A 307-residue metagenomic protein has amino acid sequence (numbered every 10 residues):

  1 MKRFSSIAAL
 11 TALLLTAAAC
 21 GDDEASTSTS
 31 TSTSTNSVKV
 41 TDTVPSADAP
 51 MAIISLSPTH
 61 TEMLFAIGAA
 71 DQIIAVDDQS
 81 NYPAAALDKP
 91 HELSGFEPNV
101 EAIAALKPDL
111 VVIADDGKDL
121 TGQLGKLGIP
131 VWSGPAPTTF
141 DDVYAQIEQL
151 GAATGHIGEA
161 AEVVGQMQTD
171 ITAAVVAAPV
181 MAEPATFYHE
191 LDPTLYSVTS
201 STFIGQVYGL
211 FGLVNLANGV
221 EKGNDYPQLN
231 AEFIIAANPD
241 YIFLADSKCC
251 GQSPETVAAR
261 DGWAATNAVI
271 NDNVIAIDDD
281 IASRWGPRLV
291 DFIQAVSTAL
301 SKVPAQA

Functional and structural regions predicted by a protein language model:
K2-A12, A18-T61, H156-Y188, T298-A307: Bacterial Sec-exported substrate-binding components of ABC uptake systems
A52, L120-Y196, A217-G219, D272-A307: Extracytoplasmic substrate-binding proteins
A52-G117, L213-L216: A short, structured surface patch at a secondary-structure boundary
S57, D115-D116, A136, L191-P193 (+3 more regions): Short secondary-structure boundary segments
A69, D88-K89, L127-I129, F211 (+1 more regions): Short, structured coil segments at secondary-structure junctions
N99-I113, N230-A245: Proline-aspartate-enriched helix->loop->beta-strand connector
K118-K126, Y241-R260: A ligand-binding cleft/hinge motif common to bilobed small-molecule-binding domains
S201-Y226: His/Asp/Glu-enriched short active-site or ligand-binding loop at hydrolase and phosphoryl-transfer sites
